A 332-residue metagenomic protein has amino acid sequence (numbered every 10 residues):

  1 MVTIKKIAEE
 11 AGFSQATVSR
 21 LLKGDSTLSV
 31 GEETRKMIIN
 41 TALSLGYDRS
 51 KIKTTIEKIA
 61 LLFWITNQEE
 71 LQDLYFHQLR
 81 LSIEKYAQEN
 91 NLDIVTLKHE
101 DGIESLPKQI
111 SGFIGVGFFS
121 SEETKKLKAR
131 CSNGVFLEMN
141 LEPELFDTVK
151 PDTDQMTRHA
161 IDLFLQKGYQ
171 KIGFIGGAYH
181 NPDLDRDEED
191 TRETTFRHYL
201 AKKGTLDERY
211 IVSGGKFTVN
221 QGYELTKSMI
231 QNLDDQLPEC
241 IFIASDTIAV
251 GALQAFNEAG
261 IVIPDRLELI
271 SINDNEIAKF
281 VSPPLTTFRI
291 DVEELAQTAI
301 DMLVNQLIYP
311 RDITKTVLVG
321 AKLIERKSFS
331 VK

Functional and structural regions predicted by a protein language model:
M1-T55: N-terminal helix-turn-helix DNA-binding module of bacterial transcription factors
S19, T55-E69, K171-N181: Short beta-strand segments enriched in small/hydrophobic residues
E57-D162, Q166, Q231, T247: Alpha-helical recognition/docking segments in bacterial nutrient-uptake and carbohydrate-utilization systems
A60-L61, I110-V116, G173-G176, V212 (+2 more regions): Periplasmic-binding protein-like
T66-D73, K98-G102, K150-H159, I175-K227 (+4 more regions): Hinge/beta->alpha junction and helix N-cap segments in small-molecule ligand-binding domains
Q231-K332: Flexible loop/turn connectors
